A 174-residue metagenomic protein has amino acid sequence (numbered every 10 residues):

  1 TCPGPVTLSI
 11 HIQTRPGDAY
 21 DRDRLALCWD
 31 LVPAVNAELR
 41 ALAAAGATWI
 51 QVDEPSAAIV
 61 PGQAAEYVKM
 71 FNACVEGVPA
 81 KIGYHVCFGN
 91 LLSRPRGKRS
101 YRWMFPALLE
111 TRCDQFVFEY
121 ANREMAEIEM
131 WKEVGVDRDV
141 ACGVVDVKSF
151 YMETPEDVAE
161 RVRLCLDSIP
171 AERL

Functional and structural regions predicted by a protein language model:
T1-L174: Domain-level signal for soluble alpha/beta catalytic cores
